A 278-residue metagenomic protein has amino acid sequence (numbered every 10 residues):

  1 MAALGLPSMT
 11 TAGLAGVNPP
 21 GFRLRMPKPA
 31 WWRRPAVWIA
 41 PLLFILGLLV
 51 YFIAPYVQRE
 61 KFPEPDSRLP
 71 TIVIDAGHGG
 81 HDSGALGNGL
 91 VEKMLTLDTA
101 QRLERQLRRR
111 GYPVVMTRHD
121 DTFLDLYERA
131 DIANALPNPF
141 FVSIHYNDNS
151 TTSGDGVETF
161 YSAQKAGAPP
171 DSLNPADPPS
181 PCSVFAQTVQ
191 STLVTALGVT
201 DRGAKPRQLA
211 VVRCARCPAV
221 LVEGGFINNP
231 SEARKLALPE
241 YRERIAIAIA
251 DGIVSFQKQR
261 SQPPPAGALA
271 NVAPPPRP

Functional and structural regions predicted by a protein language model:
M1-P278: Catalytic-site microenvironment of enzymes that process N-acetyl-hexosamine-containing cell-wall polysaccharides
